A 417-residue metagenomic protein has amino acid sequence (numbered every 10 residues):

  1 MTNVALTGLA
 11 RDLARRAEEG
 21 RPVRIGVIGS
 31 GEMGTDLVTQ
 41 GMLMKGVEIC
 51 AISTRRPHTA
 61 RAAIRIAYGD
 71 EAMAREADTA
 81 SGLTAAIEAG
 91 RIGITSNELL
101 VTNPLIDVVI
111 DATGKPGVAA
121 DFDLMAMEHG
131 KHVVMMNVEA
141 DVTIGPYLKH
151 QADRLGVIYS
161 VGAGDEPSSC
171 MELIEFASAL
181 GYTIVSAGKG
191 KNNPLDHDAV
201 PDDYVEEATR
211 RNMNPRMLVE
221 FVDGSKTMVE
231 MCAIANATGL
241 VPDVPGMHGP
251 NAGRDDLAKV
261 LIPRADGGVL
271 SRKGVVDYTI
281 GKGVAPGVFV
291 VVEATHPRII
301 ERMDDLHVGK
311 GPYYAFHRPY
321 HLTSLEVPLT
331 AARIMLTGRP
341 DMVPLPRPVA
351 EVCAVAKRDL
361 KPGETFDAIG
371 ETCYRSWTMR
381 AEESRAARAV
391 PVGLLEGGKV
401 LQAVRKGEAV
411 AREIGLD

Functional and structural regions predicted by a protein language model:
M1-D123: N-terminal glycine-/serine-/threonine-rich beta1-alpha1-beta2 phosphate-ribose binding loop of Rossmann-like
N3-A14, E206-E207, R211-D417: C-terminal catalytic/substrate-binding lobe primarily of soluble NAD(P)-dependent oxidoreductases
S30, R55, G114-K115, K131 (+5 more regions): Short, ordered loop/turn segments at secondary-structure junctions
H58-T59, A140-G145, K149, E166-C170 (+2 more regions): Short gly/pro/ser/thr-enriched loop/turn and capping motifs at secondary-structure boundaries
I64-R65, G145-L148, M171-F176, K189 (+4 more regions): Short acidic, glycine/serine/threonine-rich loops at helix termini
T113, G117-H129, M136-I158, G162-G164: Rossmann-fold NAD(P)-binding glycine/threonine-rich loop
A152-G156, S160-K226: Rossmann-like NAD(P)H-binding beta-loop-alpha module
